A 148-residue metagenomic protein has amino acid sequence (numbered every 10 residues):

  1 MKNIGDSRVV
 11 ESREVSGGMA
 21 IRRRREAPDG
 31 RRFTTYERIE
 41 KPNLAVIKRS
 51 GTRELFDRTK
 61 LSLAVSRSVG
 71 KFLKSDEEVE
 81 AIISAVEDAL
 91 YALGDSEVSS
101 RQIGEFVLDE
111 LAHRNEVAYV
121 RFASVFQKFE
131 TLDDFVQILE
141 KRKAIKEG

Functional and structural regions predicted by a protein language model:
M1-N3, E26-A27: Short cysteine-rich clusters marking metal-coordination/redox-active sites
G5-S12, Y36-I39: Short Cys/His-rich "knuckle" micro-motifs
S12-R22: Short linker/helix segments within small regulatory modules
R23, T35, I47, R53 (+3 more regions): Basic nucleic-acid-binding interfaces
E26-L44: Short metal-binding segments enriched for Cys and/or His
E54-L55, D76-V79, L93-R101, V125-F129: Conserved phosphate/pyrophosphate-binding and hydrolysis machinery centered on Walker-type P-loop NTPases, extending
E80-G94, G104-E110: Amphipathic alpha-helical segments that form the core helices of the histone-fold
Q102, L108-A112, A118, A123-G148: Long C-terminal interaction/binding lobes of large macromolecular proteins
